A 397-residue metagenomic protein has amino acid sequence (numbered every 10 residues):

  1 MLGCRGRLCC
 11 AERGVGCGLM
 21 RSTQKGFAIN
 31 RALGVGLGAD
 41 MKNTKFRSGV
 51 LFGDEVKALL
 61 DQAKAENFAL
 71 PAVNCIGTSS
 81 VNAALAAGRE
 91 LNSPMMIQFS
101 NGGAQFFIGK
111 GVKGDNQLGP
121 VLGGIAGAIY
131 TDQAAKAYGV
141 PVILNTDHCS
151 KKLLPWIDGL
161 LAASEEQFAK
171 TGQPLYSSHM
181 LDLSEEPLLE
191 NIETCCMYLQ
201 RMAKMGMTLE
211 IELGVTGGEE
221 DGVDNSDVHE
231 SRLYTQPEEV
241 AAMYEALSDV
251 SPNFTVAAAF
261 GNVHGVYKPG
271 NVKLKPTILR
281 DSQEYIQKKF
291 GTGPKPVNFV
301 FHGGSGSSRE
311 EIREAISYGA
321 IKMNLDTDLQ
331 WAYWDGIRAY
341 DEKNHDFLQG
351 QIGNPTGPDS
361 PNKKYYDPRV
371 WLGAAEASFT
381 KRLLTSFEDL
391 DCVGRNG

Functional and structural regions predicted by a protein language model:
M1-C4, L8-E12: N-terminal chloroplast transit peptides
G34-P71: N-terminal amphipathic alpha-helix/helix-capping segment at the start of soluble metabolic enzymes
V56-Q62, T78-M96, S100-Q105, G109-N116 (+3 more regions): Alpha/beta enzyme core
N74, A84, D147, L209 (+3 more regions): Divalent metal-coordination and catalytic microenvironments
C75, L144, H148-S150, V297-S307: Glycine-rich beta-to-alpha transition loops that act as phosphate-gripper elements at the mouths of alpha/beta enzyme
K152-L160, S305-Y318: Catalytic cores of alpha/beta
L175-E186, Y318-W334: Glycine-rich phosphate-binding active-site loops on the catalytic face of alpha/beta enzymes
E342-G397: Extended, intrinsically disordered, low-complexity segments
